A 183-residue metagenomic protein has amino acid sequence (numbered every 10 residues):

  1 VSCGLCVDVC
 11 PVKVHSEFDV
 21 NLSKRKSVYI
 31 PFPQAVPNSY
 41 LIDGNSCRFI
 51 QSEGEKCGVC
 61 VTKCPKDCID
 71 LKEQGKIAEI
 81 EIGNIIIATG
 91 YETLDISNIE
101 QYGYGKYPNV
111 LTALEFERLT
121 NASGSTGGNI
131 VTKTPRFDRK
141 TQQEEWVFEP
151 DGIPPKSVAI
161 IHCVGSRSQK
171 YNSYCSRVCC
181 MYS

Functional and structural regions predicted by a protein language model:
V1, S16-I42, Y102-P154: FAD-site-proximal beta/loop scaffold in flavoenzymes
G4-Y40, S46-I80, T93, N98: Iron-sulfur cluster-binding cysteine motifs and their immediate structural context in ferredoxin-like electron-transfer
V12-H15, G83-N84, A88-D95, E115-F116 (+1 more regions): Glycine-/small-residue-rich beta->alpha transition segments that form the dinucleotide
F32-S46, V158-C175: Gly-rich Lys/Arg/Thr-decorated short loops/hinges at beta-loop-alpha junctions or inter-strand turns that position
D43, I50, K72, G83 (+3 more regions): Generic beta-strand/beta-sheet core signal
I80-G83, I153-V158: A short, charged/proline- and glycine-enriched loop that marks the coil->beta-strand transition at the N-terminal
I96, T120, S168-Q169: Short N-terminal binding/cap micro-motifs at the start of the first secondary-structure element
I99-Y104, Q169-Y182: Glycine- and acidic-residue-enriched helix-capping/strand-helix junction motifs
